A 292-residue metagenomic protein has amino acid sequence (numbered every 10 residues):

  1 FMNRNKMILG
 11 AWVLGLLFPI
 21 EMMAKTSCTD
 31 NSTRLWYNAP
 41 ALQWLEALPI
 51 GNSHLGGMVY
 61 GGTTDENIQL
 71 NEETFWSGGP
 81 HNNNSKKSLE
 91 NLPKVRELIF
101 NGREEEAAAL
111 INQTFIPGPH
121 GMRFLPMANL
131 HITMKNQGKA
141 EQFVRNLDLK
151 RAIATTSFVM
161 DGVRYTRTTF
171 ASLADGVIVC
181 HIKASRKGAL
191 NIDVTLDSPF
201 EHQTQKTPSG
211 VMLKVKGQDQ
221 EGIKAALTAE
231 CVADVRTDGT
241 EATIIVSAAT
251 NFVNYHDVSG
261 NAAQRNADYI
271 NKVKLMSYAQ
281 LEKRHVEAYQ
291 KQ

Functional and structural regions predicted by a protein language model:
M2-W12: Bacterial N-terminal signal peptides that target proteins for export
G10-E21: Bacterial N-terminal signal peptides
K25-Q292: Aromatic-residue-lined binding/catalytic grooves and analogous aromatic/hydrophobic interfacial grooves in multimeric
